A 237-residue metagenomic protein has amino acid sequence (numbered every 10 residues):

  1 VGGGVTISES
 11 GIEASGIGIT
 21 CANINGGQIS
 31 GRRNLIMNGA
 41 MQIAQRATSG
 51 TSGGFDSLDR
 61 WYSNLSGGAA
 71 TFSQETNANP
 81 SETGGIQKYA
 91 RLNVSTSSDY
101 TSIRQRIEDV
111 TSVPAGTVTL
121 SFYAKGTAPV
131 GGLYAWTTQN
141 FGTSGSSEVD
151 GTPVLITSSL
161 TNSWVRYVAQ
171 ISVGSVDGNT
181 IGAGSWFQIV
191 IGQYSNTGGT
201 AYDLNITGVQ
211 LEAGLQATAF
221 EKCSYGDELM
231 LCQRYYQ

Functional and structural regions predicted by a protein language model:
V1, I7-E9, A14-S15, I19-C21 (+1 more regions): Extracellular beta-strand solenoids
I17-Q237: Extracellular and organelle-lumenal recognition/adhesion modules and their flexible linkers in secreted
